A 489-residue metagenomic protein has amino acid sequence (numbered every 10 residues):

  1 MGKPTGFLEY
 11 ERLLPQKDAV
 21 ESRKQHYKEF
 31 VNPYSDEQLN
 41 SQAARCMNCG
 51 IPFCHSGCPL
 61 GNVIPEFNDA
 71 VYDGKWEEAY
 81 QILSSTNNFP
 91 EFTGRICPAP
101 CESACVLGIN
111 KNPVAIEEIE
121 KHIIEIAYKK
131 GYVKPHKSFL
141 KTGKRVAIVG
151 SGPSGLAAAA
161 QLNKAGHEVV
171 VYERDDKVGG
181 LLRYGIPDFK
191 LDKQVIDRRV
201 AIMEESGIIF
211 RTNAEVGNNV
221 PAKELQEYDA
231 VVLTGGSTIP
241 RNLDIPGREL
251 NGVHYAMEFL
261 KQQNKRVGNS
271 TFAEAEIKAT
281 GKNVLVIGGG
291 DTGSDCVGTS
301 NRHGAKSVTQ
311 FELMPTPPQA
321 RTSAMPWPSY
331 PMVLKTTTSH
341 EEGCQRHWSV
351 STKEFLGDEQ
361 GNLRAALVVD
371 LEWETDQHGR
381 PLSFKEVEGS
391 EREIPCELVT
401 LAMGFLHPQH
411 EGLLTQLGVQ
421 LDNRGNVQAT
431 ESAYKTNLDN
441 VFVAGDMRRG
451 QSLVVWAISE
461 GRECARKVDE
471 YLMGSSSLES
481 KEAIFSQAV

Functional and structural regions predicted by a protein language model:
T5-N32, G61-D73, E78-S84, I109 (+11 more regions): Beta1-alpha1 glycine-rich phosphate/pyrophosphate-binding loop at the start of Rossmann-like nucleotide-binding domains
R23-Q42, V63-R95, A99, N110-F139 (+1 more regions): Ferredoxin-type iron-sulfur electron-transfer modules in oxidoreductases and energy-metabolism complexes
C46-C49, C54, C58, T93-C97 (+2 more regions): Short cysteine clusters
E78, L140-K141, R145-V149, D197-I245 (+4 more regions): Feature captures the FAD/FMN-dependent oxidoreductase FAD-binding
H122-L140, R198-N218, P240-H303, D422-S432 (+1 more regions): Glycine-rich dinucleotide-binding loop and its adjacent helix/turn
E249-G281, E374-Q451: FAD-site-proximal beta/loop scaffold in flavoenzymes
G293-V297, H303, A444-S475: A conserved FAD-binding loop/helix module that cradles the flavin
